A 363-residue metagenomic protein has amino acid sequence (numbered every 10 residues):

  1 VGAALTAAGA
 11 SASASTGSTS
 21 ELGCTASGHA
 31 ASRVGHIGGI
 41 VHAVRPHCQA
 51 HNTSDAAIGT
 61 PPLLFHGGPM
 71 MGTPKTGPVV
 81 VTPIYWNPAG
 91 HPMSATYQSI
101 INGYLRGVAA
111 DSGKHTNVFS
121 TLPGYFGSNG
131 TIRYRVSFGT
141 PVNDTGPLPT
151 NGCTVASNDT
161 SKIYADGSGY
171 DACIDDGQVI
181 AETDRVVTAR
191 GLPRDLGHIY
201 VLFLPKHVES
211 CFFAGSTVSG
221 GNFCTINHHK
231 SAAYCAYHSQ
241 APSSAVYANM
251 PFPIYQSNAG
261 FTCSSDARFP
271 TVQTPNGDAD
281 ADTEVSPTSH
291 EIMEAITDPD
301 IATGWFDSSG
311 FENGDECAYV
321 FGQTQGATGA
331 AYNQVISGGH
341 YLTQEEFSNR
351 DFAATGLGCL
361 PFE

Functional and structural regions predicted by a protein language model:
V1-A14: Secretory targeting and sorting signals
G17-E182: N-terminal carbohydrate-binding/catalytic regions of secreted carbohydrate-active enzymes
G67-P69, Y85-G90, L204-V208, P251-Q256: Short, flexible loop/turn elements at secondary-structure junctions
G77-V81, D195-Y200, S243-V246, A281: Loop/turn elements at helix/coil->beta-strand transitions in domains of secreted/extracellular proteins
P83, S286-D298: Active-site recognition of the HExxH zinc-binding catalytic motif
P92-A95, S210-G215, N258-A259, A295-T297 (+1 more regions): Extracytoplasmic/secreted cell-surface and envelope-processing proteins
R133-C235, Q240: Active-site-proximal segments of metallohydrolase catalytic domains
S219, F223-D282, D298-E363: Metalloprotease/metallohydrolase-associated module, dominated by Zn2+-dependent proteases
